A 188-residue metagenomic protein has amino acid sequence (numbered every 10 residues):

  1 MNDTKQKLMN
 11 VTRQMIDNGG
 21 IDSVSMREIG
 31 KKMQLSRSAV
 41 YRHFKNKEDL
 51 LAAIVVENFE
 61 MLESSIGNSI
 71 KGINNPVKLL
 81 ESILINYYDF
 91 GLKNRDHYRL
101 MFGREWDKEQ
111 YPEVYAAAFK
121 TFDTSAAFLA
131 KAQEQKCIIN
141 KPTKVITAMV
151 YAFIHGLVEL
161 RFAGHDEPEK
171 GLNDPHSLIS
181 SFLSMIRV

Functional and structural regions predicted by a protein language model:
M1-G19, S23-E28, K32, D49-A52: Basic, helix-initiating cap at the start of DNA-binding domains
K5, I21-S23, S38, K47-E48 (+2 more regions): A short, glycine- and basic residue-enriched loop/turn that sits immediately adjacent to a domain's principal
K5, M26, E48, A52 (+8 more regions): Short, structured helix-loop boundary elements
Q34-F44: Short hydrophobic/aromatic patch on the recognition helix
A53, E57, G67-D96, I146-V150: Hydrophobic alpha-helical connector segments
E81, I85, F122, A126-A130 (+3 more regions): An amphipathic alpha-helix signature
K93-A127, E134, P168, L172: Short secondary-structure transition hinges
G103, Y111, Q133-S181: Hydrophobic/aromatic-rich alpha-helical bundle segments in the mid-to-C-terminal region
